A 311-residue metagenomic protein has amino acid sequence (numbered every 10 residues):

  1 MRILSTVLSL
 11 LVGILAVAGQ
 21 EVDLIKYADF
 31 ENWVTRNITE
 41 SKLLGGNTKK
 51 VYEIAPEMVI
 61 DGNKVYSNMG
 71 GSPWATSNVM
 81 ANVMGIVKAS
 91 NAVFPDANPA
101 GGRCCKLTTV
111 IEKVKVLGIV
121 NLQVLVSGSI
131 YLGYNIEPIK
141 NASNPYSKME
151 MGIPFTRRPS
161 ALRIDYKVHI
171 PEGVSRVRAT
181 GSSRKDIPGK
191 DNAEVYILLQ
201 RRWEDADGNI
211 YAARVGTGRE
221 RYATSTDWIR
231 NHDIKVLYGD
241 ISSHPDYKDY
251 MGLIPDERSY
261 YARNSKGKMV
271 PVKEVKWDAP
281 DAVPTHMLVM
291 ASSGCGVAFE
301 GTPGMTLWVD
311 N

Functional and structural regions predicted by a protein language model:
M1-L24: Bacterial Sec-dependent N-terminal signal peptides
S9, G13, T35, K167-H169 (+1 more regions): Residue-level marker of positions within ordered structural domains that often coincide with functionally constrained
L15-V17, W74, V174: Residue-level detector of intrinsically disordered, flexible termini and proteolytic processing junctions
Q20-P159, R163, P188-G239, Y247-G294 (+1 more regions): Aromatic (Trp/Tyr/Phe) and Gly/Pro-enriched flexible surface segments
V168-S175, K185-K190, G296-A298: Extended, low-complexity, turn-rich repeat/linker tracts enriched in Gly/Pro/Ser/Thr and Asp/Glu that occur
V174-A179, G208-N209: A short secondary-structure junction signal
T180-R184: Short helix/strand-bridging catalytic loops that position acidic/His residues to coordinate divalent metals and engage
